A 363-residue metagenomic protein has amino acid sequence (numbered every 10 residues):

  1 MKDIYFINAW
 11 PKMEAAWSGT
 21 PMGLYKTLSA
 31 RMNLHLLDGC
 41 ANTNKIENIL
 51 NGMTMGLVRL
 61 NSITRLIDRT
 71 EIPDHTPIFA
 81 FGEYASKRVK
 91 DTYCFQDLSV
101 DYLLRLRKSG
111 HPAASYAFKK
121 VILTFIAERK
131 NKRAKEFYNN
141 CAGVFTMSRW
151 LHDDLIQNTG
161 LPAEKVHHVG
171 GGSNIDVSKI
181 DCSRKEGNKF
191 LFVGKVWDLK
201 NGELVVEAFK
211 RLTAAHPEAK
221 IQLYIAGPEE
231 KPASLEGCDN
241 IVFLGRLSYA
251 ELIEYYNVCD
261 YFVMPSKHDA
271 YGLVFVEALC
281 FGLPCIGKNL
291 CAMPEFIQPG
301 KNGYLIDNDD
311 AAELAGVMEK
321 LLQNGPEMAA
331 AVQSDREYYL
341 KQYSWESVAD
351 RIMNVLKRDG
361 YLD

Functional and structural regions predicted by a protein language model:
Y93-K132: Acceptor-binding helix/loop patch of EC 2.4 sugar-transfer enzymes, predominantly nucleotide-sugar-dependent
T124-K179: Donor nucleotide-sugar binding/catalytic pocket of nucleotide-sugar-dependent glycosyltransferases
S173, D181-K200, V206-K210, Y224: Conserved donor-binding/catalytic core segment of Leloir-type glycosyltransferases
E230-I253: Nucleotide-activated donor-binding/catalytic signature segment of Leloir-type glycosyltransferases, i.e., the conserved
S234, L290-G300, Y304-L305: Short acidic/histidine- and often glycine-rich active-site loop of Leloir-type glycosyltransferases that engages
K267: Aromatic "clamp/platform" in nucleotide-sugar-dependent glycosyltransferases that forms part of the donor/acceptor
P284-G287: Short hydrophobic beta-strand element within catalytic cores of glycosyltransferases and related nucleotide-activated
P299-G300, Y304-A311, K320-P326: Conserved acidic donor-binding segment of nucleotide-sugar-dependent glycosyltransferases
